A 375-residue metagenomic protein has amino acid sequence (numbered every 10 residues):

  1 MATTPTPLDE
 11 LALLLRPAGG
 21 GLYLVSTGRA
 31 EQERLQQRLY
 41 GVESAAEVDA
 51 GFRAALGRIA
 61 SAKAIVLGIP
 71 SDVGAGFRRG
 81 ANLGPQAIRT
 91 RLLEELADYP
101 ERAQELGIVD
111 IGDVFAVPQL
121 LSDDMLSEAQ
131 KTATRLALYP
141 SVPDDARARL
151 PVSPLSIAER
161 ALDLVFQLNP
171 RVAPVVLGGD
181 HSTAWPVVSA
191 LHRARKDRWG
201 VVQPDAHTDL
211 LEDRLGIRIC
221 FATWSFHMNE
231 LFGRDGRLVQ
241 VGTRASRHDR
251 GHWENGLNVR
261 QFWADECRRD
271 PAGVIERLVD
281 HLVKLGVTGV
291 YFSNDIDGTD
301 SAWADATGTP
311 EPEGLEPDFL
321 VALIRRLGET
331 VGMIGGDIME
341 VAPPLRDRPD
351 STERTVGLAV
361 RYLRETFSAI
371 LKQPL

Functional and structural regions predicted by a protein language model:
A2-L375: Conserved alpha-helical scaffold segments that buttress catalytic/binding sites
